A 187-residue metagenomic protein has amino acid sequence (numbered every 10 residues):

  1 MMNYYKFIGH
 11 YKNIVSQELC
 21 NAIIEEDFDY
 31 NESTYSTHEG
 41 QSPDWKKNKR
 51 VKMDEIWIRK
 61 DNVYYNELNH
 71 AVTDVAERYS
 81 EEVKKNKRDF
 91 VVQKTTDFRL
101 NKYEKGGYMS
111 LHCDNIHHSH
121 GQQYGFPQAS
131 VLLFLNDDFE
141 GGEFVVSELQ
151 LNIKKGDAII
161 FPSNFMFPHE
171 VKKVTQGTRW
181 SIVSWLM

Functional and structural regions predicted by a protein language model:
M1-A158, M166-M187: Fe(II)/2-oxoglutarate oxygenase catalytic core
